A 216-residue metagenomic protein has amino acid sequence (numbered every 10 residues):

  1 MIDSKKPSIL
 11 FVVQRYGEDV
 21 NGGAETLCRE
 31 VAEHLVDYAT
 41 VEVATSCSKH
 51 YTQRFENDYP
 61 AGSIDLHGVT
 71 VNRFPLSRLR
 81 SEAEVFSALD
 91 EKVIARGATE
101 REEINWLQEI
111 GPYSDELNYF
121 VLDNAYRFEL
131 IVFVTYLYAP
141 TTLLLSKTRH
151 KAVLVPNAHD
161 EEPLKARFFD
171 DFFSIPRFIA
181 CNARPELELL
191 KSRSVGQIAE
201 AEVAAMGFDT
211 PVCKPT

Functional and structural regions predicted by a protein language model:
M1-P75, Y126: N-terminal subdomain of nucleotide-sugar transferases
I9, E129-L137, T141-D160, A180: Active-site proximal beta-strand in glycosyltransferases
D19-V20, N105-G111, I131, L154-E161: Short, flexible loop segments at the rims of nucleotide/cofactor-binding pockets, characterized by
A24, S46, F133-V134, C181-A183 (+1 more regions): Replace "coordinates the UDP/GDP/TDP-sugar" with "coordinates nucleotide-activated sugar donors
Y38-A39, F128, T148-R149, I175-P176: Short, well-ordered alpha-helix to beta-strand connector turns
S46-Y126: A conserved catalytic-core segment of Leloir-type glycosyltransferases
K49, L137-P140, P185-L187: Alpha-helix capping/helix-boundary segments
K151-E162, F169-P215: Donor nucleotide-sugar binding/catalytic pocket of nucleotide-sugar-dependent glycosyltransferases
